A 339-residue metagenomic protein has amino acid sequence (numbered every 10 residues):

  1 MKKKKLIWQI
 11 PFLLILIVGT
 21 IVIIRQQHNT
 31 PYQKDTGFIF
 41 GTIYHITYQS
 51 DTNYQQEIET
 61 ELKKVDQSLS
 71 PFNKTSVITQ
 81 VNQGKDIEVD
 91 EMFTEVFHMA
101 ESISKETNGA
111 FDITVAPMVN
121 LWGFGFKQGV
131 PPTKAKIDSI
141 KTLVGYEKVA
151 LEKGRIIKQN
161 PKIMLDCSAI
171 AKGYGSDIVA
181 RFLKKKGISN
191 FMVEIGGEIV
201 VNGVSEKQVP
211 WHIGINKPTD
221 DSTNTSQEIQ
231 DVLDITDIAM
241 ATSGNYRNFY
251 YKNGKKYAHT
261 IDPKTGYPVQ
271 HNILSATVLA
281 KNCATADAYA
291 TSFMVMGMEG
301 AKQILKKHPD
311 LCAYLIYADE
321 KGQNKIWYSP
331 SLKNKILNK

Functional and structural regions predicted by a protein language model:
K2-K339: Mature catalytic core of soluble alpha/beta enzymes
